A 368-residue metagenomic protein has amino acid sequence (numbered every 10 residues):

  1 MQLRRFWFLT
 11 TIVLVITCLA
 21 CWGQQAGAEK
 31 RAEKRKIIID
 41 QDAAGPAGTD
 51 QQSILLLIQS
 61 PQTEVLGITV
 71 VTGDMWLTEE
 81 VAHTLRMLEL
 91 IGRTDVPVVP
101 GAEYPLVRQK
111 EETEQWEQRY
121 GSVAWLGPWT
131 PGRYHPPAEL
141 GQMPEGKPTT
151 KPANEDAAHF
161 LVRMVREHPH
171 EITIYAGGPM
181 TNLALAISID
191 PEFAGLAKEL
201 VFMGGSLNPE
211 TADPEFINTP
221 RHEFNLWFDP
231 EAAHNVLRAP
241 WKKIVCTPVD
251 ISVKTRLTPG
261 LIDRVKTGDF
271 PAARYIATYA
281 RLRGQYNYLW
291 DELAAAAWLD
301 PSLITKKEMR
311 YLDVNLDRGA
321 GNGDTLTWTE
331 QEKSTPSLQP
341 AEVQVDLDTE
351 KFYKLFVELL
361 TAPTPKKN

Functional and structural regions predicted by a protein language model:
M1-R5: N-terminal secretory signal peptides that target proteins for export/translocation
L9-A20: Bacterial N-terminal signal peptides
K30-R86, R93-T94, P131-C246, S252: Active-site histidine-anchored catalytic micro-motif
R31-R35, Q52-S60, E64, F224-W227 (+1 more regions): Conformational coupling and interaction surfaces
V96-P148: Surface-exposed loop and adjacent secondary-structure segments within mature catalytic domains
A102-V107, G204-L207, P248-T255, R318: Glycine-rich beta-alpha junction loops
E112-G121, P214-T219, L261-I262: Short, surface-exposed amphipathic charged segments that create phosphate/polyanion-binding patches used for binding
